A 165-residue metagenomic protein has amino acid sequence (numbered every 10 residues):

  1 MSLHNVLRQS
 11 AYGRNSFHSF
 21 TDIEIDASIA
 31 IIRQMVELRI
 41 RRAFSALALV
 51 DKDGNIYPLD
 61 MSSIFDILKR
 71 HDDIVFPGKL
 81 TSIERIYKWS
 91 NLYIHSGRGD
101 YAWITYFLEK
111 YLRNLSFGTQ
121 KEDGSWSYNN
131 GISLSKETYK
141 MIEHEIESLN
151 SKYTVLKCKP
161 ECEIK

Functional and structural regions predicted by a protein language model:
M1-I25, K121-S148, T154: Charged alpha-helical initiation segments
H4-Y12, A30, Q34-L38, T81-K88 (+2 more regions): Generic structural signal for well-ordered, non-membrane alpha-helices
S19-A30, D73-T81: Short, solvent-exposed segments of well-ordered alpha helices
I25-L47: Hydrophobic alpha-helical packing segments in soluble, helical-rich domains
I40-K52, G99-W103, G124-S125: Short, solvent-exposed secondary-structure capping/transition elements
F44-G78: Short, charged amphipathic alpha-helical segments flanked by flexible coils
G78-G131: Charge-enriched, short contiguous segments at helix-coil
N150-K165: Non-catalytic terminal regions of proteins
